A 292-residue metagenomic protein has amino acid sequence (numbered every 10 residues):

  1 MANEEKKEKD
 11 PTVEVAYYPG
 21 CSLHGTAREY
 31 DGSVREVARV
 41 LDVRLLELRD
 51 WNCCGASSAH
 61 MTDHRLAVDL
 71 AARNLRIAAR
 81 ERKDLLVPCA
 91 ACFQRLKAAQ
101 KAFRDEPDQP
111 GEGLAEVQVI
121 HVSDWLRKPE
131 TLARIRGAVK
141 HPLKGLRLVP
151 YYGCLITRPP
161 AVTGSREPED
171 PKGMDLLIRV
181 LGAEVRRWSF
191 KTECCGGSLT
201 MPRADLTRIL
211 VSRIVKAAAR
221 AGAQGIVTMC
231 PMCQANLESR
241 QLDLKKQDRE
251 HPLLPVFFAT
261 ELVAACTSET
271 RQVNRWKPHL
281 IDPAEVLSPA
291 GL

Functional and structural regions predicted by a protein language model:
A2-L292: Iron-sulfur cluster-binding electron-transfer modules in prokaryotic oxidoreductases
